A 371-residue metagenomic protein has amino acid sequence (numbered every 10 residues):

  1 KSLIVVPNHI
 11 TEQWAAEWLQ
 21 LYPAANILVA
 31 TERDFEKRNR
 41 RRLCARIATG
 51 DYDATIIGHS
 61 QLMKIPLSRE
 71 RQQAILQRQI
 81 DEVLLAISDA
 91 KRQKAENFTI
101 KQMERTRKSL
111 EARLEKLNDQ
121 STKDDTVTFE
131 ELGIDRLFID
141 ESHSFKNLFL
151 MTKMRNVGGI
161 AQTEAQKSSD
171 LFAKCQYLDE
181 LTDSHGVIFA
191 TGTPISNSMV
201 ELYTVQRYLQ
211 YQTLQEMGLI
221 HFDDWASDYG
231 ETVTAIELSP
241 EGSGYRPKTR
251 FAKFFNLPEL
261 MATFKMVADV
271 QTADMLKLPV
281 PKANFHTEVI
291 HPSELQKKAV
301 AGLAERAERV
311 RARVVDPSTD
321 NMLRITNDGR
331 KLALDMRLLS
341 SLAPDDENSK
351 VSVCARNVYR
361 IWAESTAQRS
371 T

Functional and structural regions predicted by a protein language model:
K1, L171, Y203: Motif I (Walker A/P-loop) of helicase-class P-loop NTPases
K1, T366-T371: Short, intrinsically disordered, charge-balanced linker/junction segments flanking boundaries in proteins
S2-I27, D34, S60-K64, P194-E201: Conserved Walker A/P-loop ATP-binding site and its immediately adjacent core in helicase/helicase-like ATPase domains
Q20-Y22, R71-I75, K153-A161, T204-Y208: Glycine-rich, phosphate-binding/catalytic loops in enzymes
R40-A86, R92, F98, R105-R136 (+6 more regions): Inter-lobe coupling linker of SF2 helicases/translocases
H143-F149: Short, solvent-exposed beta-strand-terminating loops
